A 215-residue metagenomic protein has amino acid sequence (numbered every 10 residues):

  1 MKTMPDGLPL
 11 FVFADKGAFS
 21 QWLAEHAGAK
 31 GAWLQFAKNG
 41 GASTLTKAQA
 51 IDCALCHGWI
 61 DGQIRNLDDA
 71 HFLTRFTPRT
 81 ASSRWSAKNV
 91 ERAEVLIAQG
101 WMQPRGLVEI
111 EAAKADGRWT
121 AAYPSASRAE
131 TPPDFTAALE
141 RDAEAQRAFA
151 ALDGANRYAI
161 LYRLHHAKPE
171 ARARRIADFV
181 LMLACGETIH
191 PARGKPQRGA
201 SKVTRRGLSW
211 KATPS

Functional and structural regions predicted by a protein language model:
M1-S215: Charge-dense, helix-prone N-terminal extensions
